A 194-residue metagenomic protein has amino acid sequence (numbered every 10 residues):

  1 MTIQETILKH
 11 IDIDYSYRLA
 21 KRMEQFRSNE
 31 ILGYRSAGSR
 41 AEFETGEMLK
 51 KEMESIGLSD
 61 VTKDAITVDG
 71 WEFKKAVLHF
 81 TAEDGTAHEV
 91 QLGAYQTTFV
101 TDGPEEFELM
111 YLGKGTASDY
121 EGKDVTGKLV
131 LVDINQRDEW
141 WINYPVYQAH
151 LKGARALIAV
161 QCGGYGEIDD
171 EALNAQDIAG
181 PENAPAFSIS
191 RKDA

Functional and structural regions predicted by a protein language model:
M1-I7: Short, contiguous pre-domain boundary segments
Q4, E30-Y34, R137: Short amphipathic alpha-helical segments at helix-loop
E5, D60, P181-N183: A generic, residue-level signal for flexible/boundary positions that often mark functional hotspots
K9, I13-D14, R18-K21, Q25-L129: Noncatalytic luminal/extracellular "stalk/propeptide" segments of secretory-pathway proteins
D12, A37, V90-P185: Extracellular/luminal Protease-associated
P185-A194: Short beta-strand-centered segments at strand-helix junctions
